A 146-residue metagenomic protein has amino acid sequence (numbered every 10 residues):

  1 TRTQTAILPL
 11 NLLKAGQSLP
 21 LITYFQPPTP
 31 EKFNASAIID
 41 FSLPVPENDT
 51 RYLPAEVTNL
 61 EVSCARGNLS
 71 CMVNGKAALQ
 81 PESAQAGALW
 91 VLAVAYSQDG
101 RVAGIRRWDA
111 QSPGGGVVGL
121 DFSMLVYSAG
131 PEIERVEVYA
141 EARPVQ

Functional and structural regions predicted by a protein language model:
T1, A88-Y96, E137: Short, structured motif recognition centered on aromatic/hydrophobic residues
R2-P30, V102-G130: Intrinsically disordered, low-complexity Pro/Gly/Ser/Thr-rich segments with frequent PxxP/GP/PP motifs and embedded
P20, Q26-S70, I105, L125-Q146: Terminal connector regions
E31, Q80-A88: A short beta-turn/strand-edge loop motif at beta-sheet boundaries
G67-L69, Q85, G114-G116: A generic structural micro-feature
C71-L79: Short, well-ordered beta-strand segments enriched in hydrophobic/aromatic residues
S97-R101, P144: Solvent-exposed strand-loop boundary residues in beta-sheet-rich modules
